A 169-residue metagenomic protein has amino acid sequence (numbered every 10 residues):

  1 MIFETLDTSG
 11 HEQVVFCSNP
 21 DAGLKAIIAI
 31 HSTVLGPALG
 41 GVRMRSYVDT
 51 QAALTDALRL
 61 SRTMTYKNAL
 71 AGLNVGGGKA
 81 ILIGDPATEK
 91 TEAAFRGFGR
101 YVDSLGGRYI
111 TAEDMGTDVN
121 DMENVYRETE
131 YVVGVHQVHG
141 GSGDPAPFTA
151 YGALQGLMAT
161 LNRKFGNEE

Functional and structural regions predicted by a protein language model:
M1-G143: N-terminal ligand-binding/catalytic initiation module
V132-E169: Hydrophobic, well-ordered beta-alpha structural blocks that scaffold small-molecule cofactor pockets
